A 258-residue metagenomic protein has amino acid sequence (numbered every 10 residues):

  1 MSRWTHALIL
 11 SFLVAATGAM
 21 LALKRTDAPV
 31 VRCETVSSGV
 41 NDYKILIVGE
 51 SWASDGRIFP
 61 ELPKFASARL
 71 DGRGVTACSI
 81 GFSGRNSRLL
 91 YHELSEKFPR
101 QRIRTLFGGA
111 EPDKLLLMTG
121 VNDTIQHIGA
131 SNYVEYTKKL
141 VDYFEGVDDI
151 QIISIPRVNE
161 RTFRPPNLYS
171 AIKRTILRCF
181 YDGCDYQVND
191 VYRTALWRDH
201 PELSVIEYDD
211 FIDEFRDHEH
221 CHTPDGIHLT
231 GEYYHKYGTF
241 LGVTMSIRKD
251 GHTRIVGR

Functional and structural regions predicted by a protein language model:
M1-V48, W52-P60, K64-T76, G108-E111 (+3 more regions): N-terminal secretory targeting modules
D42-I47, W52-E135: Conserved SGNH/GDSL esterase-like catalytic core that processes O-acyl groups on lipids and polysaccharides
S54-R57, T124-Q126, V158-R164, E214-D217: Short catalytic/ligand-binding loop motif for oxyanion handling, primarily in non-cytosolic enzymes, centered on
R100-Q101, A130-K139, Y181-T194: Well-ordered, non-membrane alpha-helical segments in soluble/globular domains
M118-T119, I153-P156: Alpha/beta-hydrolase-fold catalytic nucleophile elbow
G146-I150: A short helix->loop->beta-strand "cap" motif at the edges of active sites that frequently abuts
E160-D210, E232: Substrate-gating cap/lid alpha-helix
V188, E202-E207, H220-R258: Histidine-centered active-site loop/cap adjacent to the catalytic His in serine esterases/O-acetyl transfer systems
